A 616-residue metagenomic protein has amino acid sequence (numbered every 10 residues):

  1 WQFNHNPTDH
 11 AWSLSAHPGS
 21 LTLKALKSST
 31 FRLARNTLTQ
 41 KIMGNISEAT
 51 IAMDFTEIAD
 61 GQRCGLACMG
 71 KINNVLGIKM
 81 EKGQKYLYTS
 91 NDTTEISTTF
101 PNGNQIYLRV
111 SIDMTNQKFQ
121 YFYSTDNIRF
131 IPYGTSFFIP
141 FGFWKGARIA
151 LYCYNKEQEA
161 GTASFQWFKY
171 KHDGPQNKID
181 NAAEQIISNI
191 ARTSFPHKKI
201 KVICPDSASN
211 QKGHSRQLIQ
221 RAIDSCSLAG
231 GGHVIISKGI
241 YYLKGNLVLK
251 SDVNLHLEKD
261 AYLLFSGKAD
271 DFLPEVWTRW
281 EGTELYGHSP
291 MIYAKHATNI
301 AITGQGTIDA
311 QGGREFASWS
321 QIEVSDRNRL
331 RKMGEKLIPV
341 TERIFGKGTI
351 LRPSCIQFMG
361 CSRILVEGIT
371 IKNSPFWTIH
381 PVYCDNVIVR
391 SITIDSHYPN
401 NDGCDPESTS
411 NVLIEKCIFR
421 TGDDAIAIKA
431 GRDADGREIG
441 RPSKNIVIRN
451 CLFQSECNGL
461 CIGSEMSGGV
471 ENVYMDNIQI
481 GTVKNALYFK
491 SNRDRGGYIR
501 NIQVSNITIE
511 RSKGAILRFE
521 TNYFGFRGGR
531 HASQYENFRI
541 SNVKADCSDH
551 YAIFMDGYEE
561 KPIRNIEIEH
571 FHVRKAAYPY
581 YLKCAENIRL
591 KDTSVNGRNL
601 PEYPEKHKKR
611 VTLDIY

Functional and structural regions predicted by a protein language model:
W1-N181: Extracellular glycan-recognition regions
D180-Y616: Extracellular/periplasmic carbohydrate-active domains that bind, remodel, or depolymerize complex polysaccharides
